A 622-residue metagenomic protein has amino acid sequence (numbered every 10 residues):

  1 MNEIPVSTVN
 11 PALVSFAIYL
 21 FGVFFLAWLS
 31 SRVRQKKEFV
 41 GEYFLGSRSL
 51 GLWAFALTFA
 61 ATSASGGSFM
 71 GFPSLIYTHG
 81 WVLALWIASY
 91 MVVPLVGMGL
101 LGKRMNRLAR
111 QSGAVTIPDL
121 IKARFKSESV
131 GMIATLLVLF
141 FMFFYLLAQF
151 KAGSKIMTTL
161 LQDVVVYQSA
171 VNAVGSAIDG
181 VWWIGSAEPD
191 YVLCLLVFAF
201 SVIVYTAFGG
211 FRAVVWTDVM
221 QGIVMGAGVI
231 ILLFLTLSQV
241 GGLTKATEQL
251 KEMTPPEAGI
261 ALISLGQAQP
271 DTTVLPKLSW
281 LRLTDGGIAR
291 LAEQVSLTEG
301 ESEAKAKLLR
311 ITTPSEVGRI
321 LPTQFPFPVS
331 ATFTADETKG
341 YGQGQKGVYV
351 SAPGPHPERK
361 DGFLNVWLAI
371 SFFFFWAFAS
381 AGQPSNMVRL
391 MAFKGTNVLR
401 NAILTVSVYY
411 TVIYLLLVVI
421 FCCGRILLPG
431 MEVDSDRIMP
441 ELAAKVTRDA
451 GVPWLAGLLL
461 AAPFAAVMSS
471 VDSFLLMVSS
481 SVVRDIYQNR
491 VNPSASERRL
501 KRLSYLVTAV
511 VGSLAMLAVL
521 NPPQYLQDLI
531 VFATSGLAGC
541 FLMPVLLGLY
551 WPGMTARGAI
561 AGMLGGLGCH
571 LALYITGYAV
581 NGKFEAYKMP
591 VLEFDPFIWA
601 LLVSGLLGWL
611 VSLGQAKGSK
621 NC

Functional and structural regions predicted by a protein language model:
M1-C622: Membrane-embedded helix-loop-helix hairpins and adjacent transmembrane boundary segments in multi-pass transporters
